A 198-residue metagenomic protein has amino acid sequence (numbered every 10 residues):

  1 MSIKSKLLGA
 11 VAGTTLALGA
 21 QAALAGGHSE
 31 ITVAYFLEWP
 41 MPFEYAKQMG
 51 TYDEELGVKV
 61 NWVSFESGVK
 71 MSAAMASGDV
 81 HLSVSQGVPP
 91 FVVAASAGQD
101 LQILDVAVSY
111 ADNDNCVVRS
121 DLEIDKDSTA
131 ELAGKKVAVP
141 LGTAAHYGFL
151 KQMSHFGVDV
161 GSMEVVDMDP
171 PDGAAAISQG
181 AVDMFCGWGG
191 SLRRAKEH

Functional and structural regions predicted by a protein language model:
M1-V11: Bacterial N-terminal signal peptides that target proteins for export
L18-A25: Sec/Tat signal peptide C-region and signal peptidase I cleavage site
G26-V158, E164-D169, D183-G190: Short, glycine-/small- and polar/acidic-enriched structural segments that line small-molecule recognition paths
A175, Q179, F185-C186: Conserved, function-defining micro-sites of small-solute handling proteins
R193: Phosphate/pyrophosphate-binding betaalpha-module
K196-H198: Extracytoplasmic/periplasmic substrate-binding proteins
